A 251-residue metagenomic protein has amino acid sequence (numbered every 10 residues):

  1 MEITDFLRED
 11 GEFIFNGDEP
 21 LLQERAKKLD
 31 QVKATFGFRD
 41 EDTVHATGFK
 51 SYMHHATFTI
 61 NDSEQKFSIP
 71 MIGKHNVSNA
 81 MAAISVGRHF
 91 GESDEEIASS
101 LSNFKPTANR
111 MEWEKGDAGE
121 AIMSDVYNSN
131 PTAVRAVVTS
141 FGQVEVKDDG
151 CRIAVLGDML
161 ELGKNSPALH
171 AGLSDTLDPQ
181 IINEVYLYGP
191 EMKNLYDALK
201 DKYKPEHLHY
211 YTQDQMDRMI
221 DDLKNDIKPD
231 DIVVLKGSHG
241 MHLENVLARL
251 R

Functional and structural regions predicted by a protein language model:
M1-A121, D149-G150, D175-D178, I182-E184 (+1 more regions): Acidic, Mg2+-coordinating active-site environments of NTP-dependent enzymes
N16, A80, S124, R152-D158 (+1 more regions): Short beta-strands and strand-loop turn motifs
A82, K228-K236: Short SAM/SAH-binding signature in class I
F90, V144-D149, N225-D231: Glycine-rich phosphate-binding loop signature in dinucleotide/nucleotide-binding domains
T107, V126-Y203: Active-site beta-alpha connecting loops in nucleotide-dependent enzymes
N109-R110, I232, G240, E244-V246: ATP-dependent carboxylate/acyl-activation modules
H207-M219: Short acidic-hydrophobic, aromatic-tinged amphipathic segments that line or gate anion-handling sites
R218-D226: Short amphipathic alpha-helix with an adjacent loop that forms part of the alpha/beta core around
